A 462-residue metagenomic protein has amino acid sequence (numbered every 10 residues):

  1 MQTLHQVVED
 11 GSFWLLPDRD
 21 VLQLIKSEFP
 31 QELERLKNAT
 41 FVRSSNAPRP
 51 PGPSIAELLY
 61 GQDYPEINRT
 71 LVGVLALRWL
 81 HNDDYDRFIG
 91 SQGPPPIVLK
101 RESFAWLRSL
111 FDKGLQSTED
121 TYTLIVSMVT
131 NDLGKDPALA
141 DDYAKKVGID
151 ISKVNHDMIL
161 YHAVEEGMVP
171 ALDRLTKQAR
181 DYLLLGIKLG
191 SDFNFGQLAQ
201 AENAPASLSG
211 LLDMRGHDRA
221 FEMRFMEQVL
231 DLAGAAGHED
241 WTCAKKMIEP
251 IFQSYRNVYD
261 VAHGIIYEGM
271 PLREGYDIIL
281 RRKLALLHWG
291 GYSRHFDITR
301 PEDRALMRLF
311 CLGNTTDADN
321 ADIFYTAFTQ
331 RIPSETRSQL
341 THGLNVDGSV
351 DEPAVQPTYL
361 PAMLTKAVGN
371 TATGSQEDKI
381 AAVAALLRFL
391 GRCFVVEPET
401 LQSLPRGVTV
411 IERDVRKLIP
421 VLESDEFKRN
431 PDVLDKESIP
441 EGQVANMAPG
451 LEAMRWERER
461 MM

Functional and structural regions predicted by a protein language model:
M1-D10, M454-M462: Intrinsically disordered, low-structural-confidence terminal and linker regions
Q2-P48, L58-D63, R294-D297, P301 (+5 more regions): Conserved, structured core domains in eukaryotic proteins
Q2-V154: Acidic/His-rich, divalent-metal-binding segments that scaffold phosphate/diphosphate chemistry
Q6, F13-L16, P96-R101, L124-V126 (+8 more regions): Hydrophobic transmembrane signal anchors and adjacent membrane-proximal interface regions, especially in viral
L75-N82, G391, P420-E423: Alpha-helical repeat scaffolds in large eukaryotic proteins
R108-D277, T299-A381, A385-V396, Q402-L404 (+1 more regions): Divalent metal-dependent catalytic cores for phosphoryl transfer on phosphate-bearing substrates
R392-R458: Extended, charged low-complexity segments that frequently continue into or abut oligomerization scaffolds
